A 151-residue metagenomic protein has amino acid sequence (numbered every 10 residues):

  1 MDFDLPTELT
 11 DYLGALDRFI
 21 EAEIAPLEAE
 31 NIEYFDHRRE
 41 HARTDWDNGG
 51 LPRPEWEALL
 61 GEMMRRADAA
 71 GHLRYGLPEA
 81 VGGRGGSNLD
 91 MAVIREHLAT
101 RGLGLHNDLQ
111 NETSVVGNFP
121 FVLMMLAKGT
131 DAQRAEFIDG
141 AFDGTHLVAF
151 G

Functional and structural regions predicted by a protein language model:
M1-A25: Intrinsic disorder at enzyme termini
E8, E23, E28, E79 (+1 more regions): Acidic-residue sensor for enzyme active/binding pockets
I20-E28, H41-W46: N-terminal capping segment at the start of a domain
I32-G151: Glycine-rich flavin
